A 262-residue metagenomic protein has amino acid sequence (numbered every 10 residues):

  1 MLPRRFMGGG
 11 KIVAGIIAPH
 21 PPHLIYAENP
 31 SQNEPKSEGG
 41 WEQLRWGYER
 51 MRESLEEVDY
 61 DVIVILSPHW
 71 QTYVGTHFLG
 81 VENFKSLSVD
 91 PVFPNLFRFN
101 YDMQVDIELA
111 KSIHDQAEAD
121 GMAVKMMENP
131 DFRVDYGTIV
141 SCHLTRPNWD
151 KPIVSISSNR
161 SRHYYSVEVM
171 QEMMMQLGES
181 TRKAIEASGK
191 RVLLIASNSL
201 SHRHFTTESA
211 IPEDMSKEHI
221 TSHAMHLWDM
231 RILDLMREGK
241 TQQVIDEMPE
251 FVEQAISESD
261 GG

Functional and structural regions predicted by a protein language model:
L2-D61, Y73-Q176, A187, T207-G262: Flexible, D/E/H-enriched segments
H20-P21, H69, H202: Histidine-centered active-site/metal-ligand motif
D61-S67, I156, K190-L200: Beta-strand elements within well-structured catalytic alpha/beta cores of enzymes that handle phosphate/sulfate esters
W70, F132, L200: Positions that flank functional sites
M174, G178-T181, S201: Glycine/proline-rich loop-helix segments at beta-alpha junctions forming the active-site rim of enzyme cores
E179-A187, V192: Non-transmembrane, aqueous-exposed alpha-helical and coiled segments at domain scale
L200-T206: A structural signal for small-residue-enriched, beta-sheet-centric alpha/beta enzyme cores and oligomeric scaffold folds
